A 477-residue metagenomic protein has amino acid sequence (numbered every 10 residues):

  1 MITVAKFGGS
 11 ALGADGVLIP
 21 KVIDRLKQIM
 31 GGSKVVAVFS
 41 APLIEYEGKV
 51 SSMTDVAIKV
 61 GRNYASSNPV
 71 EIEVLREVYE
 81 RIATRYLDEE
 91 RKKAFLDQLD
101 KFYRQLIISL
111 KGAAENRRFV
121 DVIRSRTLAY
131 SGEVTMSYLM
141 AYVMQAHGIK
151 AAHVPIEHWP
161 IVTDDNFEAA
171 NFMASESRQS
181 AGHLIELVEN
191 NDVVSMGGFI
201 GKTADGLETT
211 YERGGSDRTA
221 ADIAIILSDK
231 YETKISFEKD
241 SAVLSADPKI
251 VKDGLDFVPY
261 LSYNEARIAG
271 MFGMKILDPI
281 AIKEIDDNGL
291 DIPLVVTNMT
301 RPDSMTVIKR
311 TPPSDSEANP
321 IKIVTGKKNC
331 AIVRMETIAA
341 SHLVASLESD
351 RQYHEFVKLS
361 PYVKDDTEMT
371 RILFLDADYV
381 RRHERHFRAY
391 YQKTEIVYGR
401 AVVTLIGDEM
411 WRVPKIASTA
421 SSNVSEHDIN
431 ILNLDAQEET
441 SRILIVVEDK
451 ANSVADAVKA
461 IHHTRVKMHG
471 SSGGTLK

Functional and structural regions predicted by a protein language model:
M1-L277, I282, A436-E439, I445-D449 (+1 more regions): Nucleotide/pyrophosphate-binding catalytic subdomain
G16, S304-K477: A conserved regulatory-domain signal marking ACT and ACT-like small-molecule sensing domains and adjacent regulatory
Q28-G31, Y64-A65, G148-K150, D291 (+2 more regions): Structural alpha-beta junctions
P42-L43, S241-V243, N298-D303, A339: Glycine-rich beta-alpha junction loops
I156-E157, L294-R301: Acidic carboxylate-rich catalytic motifs and surrounding loops in phosphoryl-/glycosyl-chemistry enzymes
